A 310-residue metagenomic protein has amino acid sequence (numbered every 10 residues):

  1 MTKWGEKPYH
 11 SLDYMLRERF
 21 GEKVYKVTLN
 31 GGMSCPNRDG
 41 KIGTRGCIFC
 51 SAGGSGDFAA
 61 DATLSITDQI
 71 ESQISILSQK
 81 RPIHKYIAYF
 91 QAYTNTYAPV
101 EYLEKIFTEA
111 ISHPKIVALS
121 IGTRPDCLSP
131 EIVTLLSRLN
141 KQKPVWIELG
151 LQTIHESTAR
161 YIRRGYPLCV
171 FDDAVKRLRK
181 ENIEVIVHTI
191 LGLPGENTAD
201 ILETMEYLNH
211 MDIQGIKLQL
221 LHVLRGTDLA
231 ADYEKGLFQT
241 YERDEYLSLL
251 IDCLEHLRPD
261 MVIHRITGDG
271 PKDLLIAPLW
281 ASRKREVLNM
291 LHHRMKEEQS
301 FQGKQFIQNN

Functional and structural regions predicted by a protein language model:
M1-I87: N-terminal [4Fe-4S]-dependent radical SAM core
M1-Y14, E18, K23-Y25, G215 (+1 more regions): Auxiliary Fe-S-binding modules of radical SAM enzymes
Y25-L29, Y86-A88, L119-I121, V145-L149 (+3 more regions): Hydrophobic faces of well-ordered beta-strands that scaffold small-molecule active sites in alpha/beta enzyme cores
G53-Q73, L77-V100, K115-L128, P144-V170 (+1 more regions): Core AdoMet radical
I74-L77, L128-Q142, D173, L202-D212 (+1 more regions): Short amphipathic alpha-helices and their capping/turn segments at secondary-structure boundaries
L77-Q79, I106-P114, T134-P144, K176-K180: Acidic (Asp/Glu)-rich catalytic clusters
V100-T108, S129-R138, I162, I201: Distinct, well-ordered alpha-helical segments
C169-D228, D244-T267: Conserved C-terminal portion of the radical SAM core fold that forms the substrate/S-adenosylmethionine-binding
